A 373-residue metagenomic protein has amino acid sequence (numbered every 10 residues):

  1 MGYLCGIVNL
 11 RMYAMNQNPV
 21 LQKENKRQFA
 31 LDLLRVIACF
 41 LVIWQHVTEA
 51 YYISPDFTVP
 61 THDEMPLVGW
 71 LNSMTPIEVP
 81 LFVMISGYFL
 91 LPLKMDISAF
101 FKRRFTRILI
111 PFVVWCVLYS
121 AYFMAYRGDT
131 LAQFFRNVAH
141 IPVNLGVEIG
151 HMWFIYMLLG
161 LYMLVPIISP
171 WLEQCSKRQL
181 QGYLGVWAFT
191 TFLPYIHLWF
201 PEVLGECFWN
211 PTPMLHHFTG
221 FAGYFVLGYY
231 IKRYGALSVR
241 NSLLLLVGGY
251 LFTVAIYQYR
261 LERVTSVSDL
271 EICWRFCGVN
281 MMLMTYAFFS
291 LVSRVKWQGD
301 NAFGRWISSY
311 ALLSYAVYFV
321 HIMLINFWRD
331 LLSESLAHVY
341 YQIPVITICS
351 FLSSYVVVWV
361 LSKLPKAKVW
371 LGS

Functional and structural regions predicted by a protein language model:
M1-F189, E334-S373: Membrane-cytosol interface segments of multi-pass membrane proteins, especially ER/Golgi lipid-handling enzymes
W44, C116-V117, G185-L198, V247-L261 (+2 more regions): Aromatic-anchored segments of alpha-helical transmembrane domains
A50-S54, M124-A132, I196-E202, Y259-R263 (+1 more regions): Membrane-helix interface motif
L67-P80, P142-M157, Y195-G223, I256-Y286: Interfacial loop-to-helix transition and helix-capping segments at the boundaries of transmembrane helices
L93-A99, P170-R178, K232-L243, L291-W306 (+1 more regions): Membrane-interface junctions at the ends of membrane-embedded or membrane-associated helices
L237-R305: Alpha-helical transmembrane segments and terminal signal-anchor/GPI-anchor hydrophobic tails, characterized by long
E262-I272, N326-V345: Extracellular/periplasmic helix-loop-helix junctions in multi-pass membrane proteins
R305-I322: Helix-helix packing/entry segments at the starts of transmembrane helices
